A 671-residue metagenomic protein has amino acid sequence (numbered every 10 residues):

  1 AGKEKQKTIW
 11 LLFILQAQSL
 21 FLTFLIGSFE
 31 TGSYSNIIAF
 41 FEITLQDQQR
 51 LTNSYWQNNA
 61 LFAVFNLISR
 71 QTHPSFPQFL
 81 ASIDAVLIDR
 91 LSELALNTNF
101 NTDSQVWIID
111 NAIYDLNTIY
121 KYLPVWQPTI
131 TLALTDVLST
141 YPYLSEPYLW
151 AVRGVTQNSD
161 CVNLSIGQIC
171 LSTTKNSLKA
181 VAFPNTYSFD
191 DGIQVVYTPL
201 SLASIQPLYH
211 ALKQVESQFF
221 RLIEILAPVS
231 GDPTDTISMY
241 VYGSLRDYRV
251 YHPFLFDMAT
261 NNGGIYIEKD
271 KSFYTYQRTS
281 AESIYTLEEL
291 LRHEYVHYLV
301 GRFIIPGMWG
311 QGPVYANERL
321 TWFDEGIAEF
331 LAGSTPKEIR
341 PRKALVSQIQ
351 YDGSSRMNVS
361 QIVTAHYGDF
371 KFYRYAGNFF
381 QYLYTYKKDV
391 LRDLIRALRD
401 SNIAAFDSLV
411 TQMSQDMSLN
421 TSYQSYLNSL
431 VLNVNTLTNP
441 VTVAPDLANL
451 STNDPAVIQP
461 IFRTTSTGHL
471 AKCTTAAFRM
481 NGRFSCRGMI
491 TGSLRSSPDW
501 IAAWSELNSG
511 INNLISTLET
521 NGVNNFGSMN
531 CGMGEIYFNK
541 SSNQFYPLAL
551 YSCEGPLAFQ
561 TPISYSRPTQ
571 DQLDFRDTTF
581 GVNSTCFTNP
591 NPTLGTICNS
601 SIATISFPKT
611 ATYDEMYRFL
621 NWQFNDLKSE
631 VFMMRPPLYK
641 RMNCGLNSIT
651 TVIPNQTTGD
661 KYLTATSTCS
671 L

Functional and structural regions predicted by a protein language model:
A1-I166, V363, Y367, N435 (+5 more regions): Non-catalytic all-alpha helical scaffold/repeat segments
V86-S238, Y242-K271, V359-Y373, T385 (+6 more regions): Non-catalytic architectural context of zinc metalloproteases
S201, I205-L212, A281-R292, L320-E325 (+2 more regions): Solvent-exposed, acidic/flexible segments
E216-I223, E294-Y295, L299-G307, L331-P336 (+5 more regions): Sec/Tat-exported extracytoplasmic proteins
F220-T236, P306-G310, P341-A344, L391-L398: Surface-exposed patches in mature extracellular/periplasmic domains of secreted proteins
K269-V346: Zinc-dependent metallopeptidase catalytic helix centered on the HExxH motif and its immediate flanking segment
I327-T335, S347-T436: Active-site-proximal alpha-helical
A404-D574, G581, T593: Beta/coil-rich, acidic/histidine-enriched accessory regions frequently appended to metallopeptidases
